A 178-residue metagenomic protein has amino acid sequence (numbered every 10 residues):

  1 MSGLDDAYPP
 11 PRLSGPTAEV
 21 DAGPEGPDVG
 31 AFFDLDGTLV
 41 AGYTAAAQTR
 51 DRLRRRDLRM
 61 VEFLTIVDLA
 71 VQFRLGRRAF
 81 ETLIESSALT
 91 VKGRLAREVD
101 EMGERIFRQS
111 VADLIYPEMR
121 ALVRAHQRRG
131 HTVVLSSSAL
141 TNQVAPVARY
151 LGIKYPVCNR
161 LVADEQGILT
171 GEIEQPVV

Functional and structural regions predicted by a protein language model:
M1-A22, G26-D28, E101, R108-V178: C-terminal cap/substrate-recognition subdomain and adjoining C-terminal extension of metal-dependent phosphatase-like
L4-P9, S14-L75: Active-site neighborhood of HAD-like aspartate-dependent phosphohydrolases
D36, L75, K92, S137 (+2 more regions): Short glycine-rich loop/turn motifs that provide flexible caps or phosphate-binding loops at active sites
G42-A45, R56-A125: A metal-dependent, Asp-based hydrolase signature
A45-Q48, E81-I84, Q166-E172: Acidic/polar active-site rim loop that often engages polyanionic ligands
